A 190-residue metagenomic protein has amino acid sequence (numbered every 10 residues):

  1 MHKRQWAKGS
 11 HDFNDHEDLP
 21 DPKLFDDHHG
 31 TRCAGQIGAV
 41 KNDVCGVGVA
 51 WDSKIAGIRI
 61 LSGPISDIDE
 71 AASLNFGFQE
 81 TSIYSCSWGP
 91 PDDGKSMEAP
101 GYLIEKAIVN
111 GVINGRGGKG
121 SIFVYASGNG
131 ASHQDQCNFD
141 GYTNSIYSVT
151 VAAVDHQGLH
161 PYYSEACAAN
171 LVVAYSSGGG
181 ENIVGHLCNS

Functional and structural regions predicted by a protein language model:
M1-K54, L61-Y102, N110, G115-G120 (+2 more regions): Active-site core segment of subtilase-fold serine proteases
Q5, E17, I37-K41, A50 (+5 more regions): Hydrophobic aliphatic residues
N42-D43, L61-I65, G89-G94, N129-H133 (+3 more regions): Solvent-exposed loop/turn segments at secondary-structure junctions within structured extracellular/periplasmic domains
S85-S87, V124-G128, V151-A152: Active-site neighborhood of phospho(di)ester-bond hydrolases with catalytic His/Asp-centered motifs
I104-A107, N138: A general structural detector for well-ordered alpha-helical segments in enzyme core domains, enriched
H133-D140: Distinct, well-ordered alpha-helical segments
D140-S190: Extracellular S/T/G-rich loop segment that most often corresponds to the catalytic His/Ser-adjacent loop
